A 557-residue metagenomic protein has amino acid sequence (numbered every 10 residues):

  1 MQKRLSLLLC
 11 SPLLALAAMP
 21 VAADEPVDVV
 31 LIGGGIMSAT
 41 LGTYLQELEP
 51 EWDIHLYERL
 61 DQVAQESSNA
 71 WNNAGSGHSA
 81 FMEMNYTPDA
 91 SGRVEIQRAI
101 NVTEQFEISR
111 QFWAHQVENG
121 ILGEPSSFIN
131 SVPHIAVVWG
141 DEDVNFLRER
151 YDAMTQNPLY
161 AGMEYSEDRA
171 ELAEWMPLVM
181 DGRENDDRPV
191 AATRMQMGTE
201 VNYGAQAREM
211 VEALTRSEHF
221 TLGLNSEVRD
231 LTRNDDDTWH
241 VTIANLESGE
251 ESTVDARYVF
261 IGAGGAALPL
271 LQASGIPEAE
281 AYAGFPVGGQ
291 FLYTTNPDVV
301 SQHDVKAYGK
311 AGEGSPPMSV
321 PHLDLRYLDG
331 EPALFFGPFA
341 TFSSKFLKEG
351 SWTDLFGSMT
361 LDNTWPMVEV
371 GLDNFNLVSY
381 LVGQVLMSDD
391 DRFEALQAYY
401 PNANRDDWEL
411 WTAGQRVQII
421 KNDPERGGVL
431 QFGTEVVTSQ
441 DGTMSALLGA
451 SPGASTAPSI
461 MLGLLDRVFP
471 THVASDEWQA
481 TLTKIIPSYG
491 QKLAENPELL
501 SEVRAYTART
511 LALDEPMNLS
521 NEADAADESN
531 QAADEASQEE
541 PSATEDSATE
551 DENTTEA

Functional and structural regions predicted by a protein language model:
D28-H55: N-terminal Rossmann-like FAD-binding beta1-loop-alpha1 element of flavoenzymes
E47-A70: Glycine-rich FAD pyrophosphate-binding loop
G75-E174, A333, K345, T353-D354: Dinucleotide-binding Rossmann-like beta1-alpha1 core, especially the glycine-rich loop that anchors the ADP
R98-S109, W139-V144, T193-A213, G223 (+3 more regions): Short beta-strand to alpha-helix junction loop
E124-V137, W175-E218, N376-Y380, G442-G449: Helix-loop-beta segment of a Rossmann-like dinucleotide-binding subdomain
A191-M197, A205, F346-A474: C-terminal catalytic lobe of FAD-dependent flavoproteins
A191-Y258, P458, L462-V468: Helical element adjacent to the flavin cofactor pocket in flavoenzyme catalytic cores
I261-I276: Flavin (primarily FAD) binding-site architecture
